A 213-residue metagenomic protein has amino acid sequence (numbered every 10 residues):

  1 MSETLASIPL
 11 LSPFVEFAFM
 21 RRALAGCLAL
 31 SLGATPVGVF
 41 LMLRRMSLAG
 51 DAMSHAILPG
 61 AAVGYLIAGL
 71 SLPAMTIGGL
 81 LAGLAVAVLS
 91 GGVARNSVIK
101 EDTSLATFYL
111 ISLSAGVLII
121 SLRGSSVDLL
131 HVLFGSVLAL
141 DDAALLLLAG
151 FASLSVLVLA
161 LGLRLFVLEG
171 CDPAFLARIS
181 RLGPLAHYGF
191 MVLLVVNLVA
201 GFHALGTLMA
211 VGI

Functional and structural regions predicted by a protein language model:
M1-L32: Membrane-interfacial amphipathic/re-entrant helices at transmembrane-helix boundaries
S7-P13, M20, S104-R164: Transmembrane helix-bundle core of multi-pass membrane transporters and related energy-transducing complexes
F19-S31, L72-A85, L146-S155, A200-I213: Structural signature of hydrophobic alpha-helical transmembrane segments
C27-T35, A61, L84-V88, L113-V117 (+2 more regions): Hydrophobic core segments of alpha-helical transmembrane domains in multi-pass membrane transport and ion-translocation
L32, P36, H55-L58, L84-A85 (+2 more regions): Hydrophobic alpha-helical segments embedded in the membrane of multi-pass proteins
V39-S126: Short loop segments and helix-boundary regions at transmembrane helix junctions of multi-pass inner-membrane proteins
R44-M46, V196-A204: Transmembrane alpha-helix interface/packing and boundary motifs in multi-pass membrane proteins, characterized by
L157-F190: Membrane-helix/interface signature in polytopic inner-membrane proteins
